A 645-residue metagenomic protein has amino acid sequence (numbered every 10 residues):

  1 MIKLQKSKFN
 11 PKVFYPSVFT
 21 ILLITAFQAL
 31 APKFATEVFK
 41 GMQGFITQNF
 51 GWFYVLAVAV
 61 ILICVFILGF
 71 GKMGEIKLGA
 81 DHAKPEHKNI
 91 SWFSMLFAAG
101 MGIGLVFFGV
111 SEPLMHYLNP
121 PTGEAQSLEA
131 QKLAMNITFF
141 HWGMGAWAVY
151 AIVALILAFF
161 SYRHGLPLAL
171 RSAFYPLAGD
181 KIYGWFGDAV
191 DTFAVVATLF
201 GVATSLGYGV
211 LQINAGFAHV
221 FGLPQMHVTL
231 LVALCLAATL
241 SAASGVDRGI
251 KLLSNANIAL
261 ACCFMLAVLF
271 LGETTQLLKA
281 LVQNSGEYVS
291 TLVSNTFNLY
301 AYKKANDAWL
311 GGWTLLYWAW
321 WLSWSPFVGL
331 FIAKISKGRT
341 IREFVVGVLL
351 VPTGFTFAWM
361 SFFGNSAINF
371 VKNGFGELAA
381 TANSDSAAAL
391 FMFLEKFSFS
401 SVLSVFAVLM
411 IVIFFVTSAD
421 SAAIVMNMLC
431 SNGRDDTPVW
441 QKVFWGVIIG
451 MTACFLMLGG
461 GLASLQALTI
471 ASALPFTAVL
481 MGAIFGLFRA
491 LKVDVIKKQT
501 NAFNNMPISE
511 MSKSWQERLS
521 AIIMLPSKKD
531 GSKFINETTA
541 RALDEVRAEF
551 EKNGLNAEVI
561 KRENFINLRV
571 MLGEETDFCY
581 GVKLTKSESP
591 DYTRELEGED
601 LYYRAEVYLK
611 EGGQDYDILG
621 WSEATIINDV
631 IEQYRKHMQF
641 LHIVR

Functional and structural regions predicted by a protein language model:
M1-A130: N-terminal alpha-helical transmembrane segments of multi-pass membrane transport and channel/translocase proteins
M1-K8, A31-I46, V65-K84, A134-H141 (+8 more regions): Membrane-water interface regions at transmembrane-helix termini and the short interhelical loops of multi-pass membrane
I2-Q5, E37-Q43, F70-N89, L114-I137 (+4 more regions): Flexible loop linkers connecting adjacent transmembrane helices in multi-pass alpha-helical membrane transporters
Q5-K8, K12-Y15, F19-A29, L62-I67 (+6 more regions): Helix-loop-helix module between adjacent transmembrane segments
K6-I21, G179-D188, G222-T239, A243 (+5 more regions): Loop-to-transmembrane helix boundary motifs in multi-pass membrane proteins
V13-P16, T47-F50, A57-V60, V190-A194 (+6 more regions): Membrane-interface loop-to-helix entry segments
F108-P121, F159, V268-T291, T353-S384: Extracellular/periplasmic helix-exit of transmembrane alpha-helices
S290-D307, G364-S401: Membrane-interface interhelical connector segments
